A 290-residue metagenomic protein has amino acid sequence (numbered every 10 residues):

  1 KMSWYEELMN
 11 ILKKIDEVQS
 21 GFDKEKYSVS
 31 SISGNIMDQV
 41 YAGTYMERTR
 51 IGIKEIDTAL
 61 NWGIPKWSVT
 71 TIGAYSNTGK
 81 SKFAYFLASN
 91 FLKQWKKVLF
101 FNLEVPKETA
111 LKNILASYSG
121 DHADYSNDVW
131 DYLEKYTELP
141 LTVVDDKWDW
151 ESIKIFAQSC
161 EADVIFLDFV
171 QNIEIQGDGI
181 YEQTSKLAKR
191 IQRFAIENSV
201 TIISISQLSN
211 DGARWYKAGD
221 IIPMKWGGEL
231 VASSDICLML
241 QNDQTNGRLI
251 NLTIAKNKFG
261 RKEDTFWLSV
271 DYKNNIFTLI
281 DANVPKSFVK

Functional and structural regions predicted by a protein language model:
K1-K66, D131-L139, F194, K262-L268 (+1 more regions): Core recognition of P-loop NTPase motor domains used across DNA-transaction enzymes
W4-E7, G52, F83, P106-A110 (+5 more regions): Helical mechanochemical/support elements of P-loop NTPase systems and associated helical scaffolds
S20-G120: The Walker A/P-loop phosphate-binding site
N90-E161, I175, M224, T265-L268: Cytosolic-facing regulatory segments adjacent to core modules
L103, Q207, N242: Cofactor-binding loop segments of dinucleotide-utilizing enzymes, especially the Rossmann-like FAD- and NAD(P)+-binding
T142-E197: Phosphate-binding/switch loop-helix module in NTP-utilizing enzymes
W150-A162, R190-N198, N210-K290: C-terminal regions of RecA-like/P-loop NTPase motor modules
F166, V200-Q207: Structural recognition of the conserved hydrophobic beta-strand(s) that form the central parallel beta-sheet of P-loop
